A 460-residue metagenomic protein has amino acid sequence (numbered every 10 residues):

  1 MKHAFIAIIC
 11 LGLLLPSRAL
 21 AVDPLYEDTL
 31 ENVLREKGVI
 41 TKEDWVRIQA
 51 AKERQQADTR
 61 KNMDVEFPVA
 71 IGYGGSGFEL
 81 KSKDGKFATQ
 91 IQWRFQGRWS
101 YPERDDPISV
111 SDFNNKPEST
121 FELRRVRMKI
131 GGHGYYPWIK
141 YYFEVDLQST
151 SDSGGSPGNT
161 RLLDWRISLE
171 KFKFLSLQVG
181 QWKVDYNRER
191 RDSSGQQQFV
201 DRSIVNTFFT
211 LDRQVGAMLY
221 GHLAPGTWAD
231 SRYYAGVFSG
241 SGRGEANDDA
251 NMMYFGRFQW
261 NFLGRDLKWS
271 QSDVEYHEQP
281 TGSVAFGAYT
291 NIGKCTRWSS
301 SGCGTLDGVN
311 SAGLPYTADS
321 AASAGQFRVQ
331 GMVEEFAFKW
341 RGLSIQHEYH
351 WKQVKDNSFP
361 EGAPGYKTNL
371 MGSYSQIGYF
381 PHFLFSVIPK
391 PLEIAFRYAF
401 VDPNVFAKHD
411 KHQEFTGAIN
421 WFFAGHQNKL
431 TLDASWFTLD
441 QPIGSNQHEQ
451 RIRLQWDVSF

Functional and structural regions predicted by a protein language model:
K2-I8: Sec-dependent signal peptide recognition, specifically the positively charged N-region followed immediately by
L11-G12: Repetitive helical segments and hydrophobic/amphipathic motifs
P16-S17: N-terminal signal peptide c-region/cleavage motif recognized by signal peptidases
L20-Q96, E103-I108, D230, K268-W269 (+1 more regions): N-terminal periplasmic/intermembrane-space "pro-region" immediately following the signal or transit peptide
I71-G72, T210-L211, F327-R328: A short catalytic or substrate-binding loop motif that flags glycine-/basic-rich loops and adjacent residues that bind
S76-R243, N247-D266, S270-H277, S283-T290 (+3 more regions): Outer membrane beta-barrel
G154, S168, H277-F460: Outer-membrane beta-barrel pore domains
